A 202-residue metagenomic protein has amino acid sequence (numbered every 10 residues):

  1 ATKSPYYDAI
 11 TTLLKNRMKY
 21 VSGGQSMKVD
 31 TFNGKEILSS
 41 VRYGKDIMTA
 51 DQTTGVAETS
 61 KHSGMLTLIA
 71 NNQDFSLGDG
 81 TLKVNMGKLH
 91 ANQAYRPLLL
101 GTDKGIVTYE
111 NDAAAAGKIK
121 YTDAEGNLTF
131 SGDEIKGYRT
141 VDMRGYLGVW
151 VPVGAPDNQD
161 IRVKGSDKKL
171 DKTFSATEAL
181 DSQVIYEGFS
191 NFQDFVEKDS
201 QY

Functional and structural regions predicted by a protein language model:
A1, M65-I69, W150: Short hydrophobic-aromatic micro-motifs
A1-D51: Aromatic- and carboxylate-lined catalytic core of secreted/periplasmic carbohydrate-active enzymes
G24, G34, T81, K104 (+3 more regions): Intrinsic-disorder/low-complexity loop/linker signature
D30-L89: Carbohydrate-binding surface patches
D46-D51, Q73-D79, D103-T108, K136-V141 (+1 more regions): Short, surface-exposed beta-strand/loop "edge" segments at domain boundaries and coil↔beta transitions
N85-K104: Solvent-exposed beta-hairpin/edge-strand motifs
N111-S200: C-terminal beta-strand-rich structural cap/linker in extracellular carbohydrate-active enzymes
